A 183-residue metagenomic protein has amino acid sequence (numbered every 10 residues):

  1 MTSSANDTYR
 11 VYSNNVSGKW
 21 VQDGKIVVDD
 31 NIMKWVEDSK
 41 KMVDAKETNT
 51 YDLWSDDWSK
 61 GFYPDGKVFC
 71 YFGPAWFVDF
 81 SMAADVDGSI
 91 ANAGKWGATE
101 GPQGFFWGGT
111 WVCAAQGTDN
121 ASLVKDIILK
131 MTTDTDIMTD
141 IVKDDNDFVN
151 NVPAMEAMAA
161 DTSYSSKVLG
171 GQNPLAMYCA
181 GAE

Functional and structural regions predicted by a protein language model:
M1-I26, V68-C70: Extracytoplasmic/periplasmic solute-binding protein
A5, D56, G73-S81: Beta->alpha turn/N-cap motifs
D23-L53, K95: Glycine-centered hinge/linker elements that transmit conformational signals in sensory and ligand-binding systems
E37, A45, A84-P153: Extracytoplasmic/periplasmic substrate-recognition and gating elements
T50-P64: Short helix-initiation/N-cap motifs at beta->coil->alpha
K60-G61, V78-D87: Pocket-flanking alpha-helical
P64-P74: Alpha-to-beta junction loops
V142-E183: Long, aromatic- and glycine/proline-rich binding clefts that accommodate carbohydrate-like moieties
